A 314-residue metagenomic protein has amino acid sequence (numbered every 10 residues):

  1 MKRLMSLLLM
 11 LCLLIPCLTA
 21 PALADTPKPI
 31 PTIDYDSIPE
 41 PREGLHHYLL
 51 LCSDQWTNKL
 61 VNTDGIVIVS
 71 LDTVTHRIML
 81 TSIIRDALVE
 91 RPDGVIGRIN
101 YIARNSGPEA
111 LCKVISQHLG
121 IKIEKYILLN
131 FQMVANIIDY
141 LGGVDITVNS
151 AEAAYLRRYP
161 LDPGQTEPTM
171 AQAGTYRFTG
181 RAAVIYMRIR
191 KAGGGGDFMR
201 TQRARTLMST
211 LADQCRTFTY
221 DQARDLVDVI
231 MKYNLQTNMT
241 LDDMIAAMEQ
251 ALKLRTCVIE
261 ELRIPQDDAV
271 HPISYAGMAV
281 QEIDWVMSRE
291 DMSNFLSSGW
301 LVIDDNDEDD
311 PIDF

Functional and structural regions predicted by a protein language model:
M1, L18, D305-N306: Compositionally biased, intrinsically disordered low-complexity segments
M1-L7: Positively charged n-region of N-terminal signal peptides that target proteins for export
L8-L9, G194: A periodicity- and composition-biased signal for non-globular, repetitive helical segments
L9, L13-L18: Hydrophobic core
L23-F314: Non-catalytic, solvent-exposed segments at the cell envelope interface
